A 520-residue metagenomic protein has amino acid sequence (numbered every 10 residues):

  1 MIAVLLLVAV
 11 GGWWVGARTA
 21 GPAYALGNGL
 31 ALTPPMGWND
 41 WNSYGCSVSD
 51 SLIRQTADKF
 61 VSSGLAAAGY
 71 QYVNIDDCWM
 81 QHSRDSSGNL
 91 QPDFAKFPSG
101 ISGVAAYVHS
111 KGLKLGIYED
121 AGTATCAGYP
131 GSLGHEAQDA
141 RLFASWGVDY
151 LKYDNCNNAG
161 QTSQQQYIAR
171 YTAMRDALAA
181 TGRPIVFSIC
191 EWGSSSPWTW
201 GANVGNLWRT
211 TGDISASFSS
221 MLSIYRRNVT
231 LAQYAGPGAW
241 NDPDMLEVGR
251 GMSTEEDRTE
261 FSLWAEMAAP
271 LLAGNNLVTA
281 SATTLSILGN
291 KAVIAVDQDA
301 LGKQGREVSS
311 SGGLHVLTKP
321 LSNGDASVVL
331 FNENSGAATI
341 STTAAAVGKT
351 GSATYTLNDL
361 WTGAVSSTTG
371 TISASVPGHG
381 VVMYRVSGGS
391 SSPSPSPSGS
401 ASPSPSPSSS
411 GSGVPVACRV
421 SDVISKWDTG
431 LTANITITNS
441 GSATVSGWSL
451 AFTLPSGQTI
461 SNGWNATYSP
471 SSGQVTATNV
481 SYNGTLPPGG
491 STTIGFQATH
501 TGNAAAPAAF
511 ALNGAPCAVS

Functional and structural regions predicted by a protein language model:
M1-P22: Secretory targeting and sorting signals
T56-G160: Aromatic-lined carbohydrate-binding/catalytic grooves of carbohydrate-active enzymes
Q138, P184-N276: Glycan-recognition surfaces
W264-M267, L272-G274, S310-K349, D428 (+1 more regions): Carbohydrate-binding surface patches
K303-S322, S412-T429: Low-complexity, acidic Ser/Thr/Pro/Gly-rich terminal tails and inter-domain linkers that flank the onset of structured
S367-S392, N483-A506: C-terminal beta-strand-rich structural cap/linker in extracellular carbohydrate-active enzymes
G389-V414: Ser/Thr/Gly/Pro-rich low-complexity, disordered linker/stalk segments of secreted and cell-surface proteins
V414-S520: Long, contiguous binding/interaction regions
